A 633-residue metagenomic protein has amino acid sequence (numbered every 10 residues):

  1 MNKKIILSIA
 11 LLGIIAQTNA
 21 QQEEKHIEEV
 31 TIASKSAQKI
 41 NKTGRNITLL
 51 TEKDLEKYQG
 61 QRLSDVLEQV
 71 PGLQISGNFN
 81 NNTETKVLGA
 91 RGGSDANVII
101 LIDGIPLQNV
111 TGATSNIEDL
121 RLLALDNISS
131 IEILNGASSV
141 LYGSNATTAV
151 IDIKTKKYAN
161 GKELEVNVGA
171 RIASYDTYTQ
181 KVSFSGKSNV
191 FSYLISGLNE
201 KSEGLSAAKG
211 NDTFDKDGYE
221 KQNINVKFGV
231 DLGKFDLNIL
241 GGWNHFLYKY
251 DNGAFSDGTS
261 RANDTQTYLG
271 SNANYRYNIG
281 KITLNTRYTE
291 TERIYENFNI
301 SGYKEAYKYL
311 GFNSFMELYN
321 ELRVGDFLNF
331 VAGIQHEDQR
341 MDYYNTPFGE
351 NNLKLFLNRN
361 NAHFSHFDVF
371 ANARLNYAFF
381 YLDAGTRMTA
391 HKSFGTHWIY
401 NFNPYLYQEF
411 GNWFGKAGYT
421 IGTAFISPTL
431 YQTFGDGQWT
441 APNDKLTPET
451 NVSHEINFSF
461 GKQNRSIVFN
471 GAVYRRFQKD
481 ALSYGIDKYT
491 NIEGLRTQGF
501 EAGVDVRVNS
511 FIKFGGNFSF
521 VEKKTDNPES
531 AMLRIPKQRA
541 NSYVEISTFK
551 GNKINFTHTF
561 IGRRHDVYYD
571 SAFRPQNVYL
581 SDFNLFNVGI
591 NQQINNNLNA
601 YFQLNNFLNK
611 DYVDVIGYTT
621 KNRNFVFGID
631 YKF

Functional and structural regions predicted by a protein language model:
E28-E56, V87: N-terminal periplasmic "start-of-domain" segments of outer-membrane beta-barrel proteins
S64, E68-P106: Extracytoplasmic beta-strand/coil segments of soluble accessory domains associated with Gram-negative outer-membrane
P106-N135, N443: Short acidic/polar hinge/loop motifs at secondary-structure boundaries that mediate gating or recognition
L122-N167: A beta-strand signature from Gram-negative outer-membrane beta-barrel systems, especially the internal plug domain
D152, A159-G161, S183-D264: Periplasmic-side early beta-strands and strand-to-turn transitions of outer-membrane beta-barrels
D231-F246, N263-N403, Y407, F414 (+3 more regions): Face-selective signature of the C-terminal outer-membrane beta-barrel domain
I279-N297, D338-D342, E409-G411, G418-T420 (+6 more regions): Membrane-embedded beta-barrel scaffold of Gram-negative outer-membrane proteins
N376-L382, V473-F477, N491-Y569, N596-N599 (+1 more regions): Gram-negative outer-membrane beta-barrel transporters
